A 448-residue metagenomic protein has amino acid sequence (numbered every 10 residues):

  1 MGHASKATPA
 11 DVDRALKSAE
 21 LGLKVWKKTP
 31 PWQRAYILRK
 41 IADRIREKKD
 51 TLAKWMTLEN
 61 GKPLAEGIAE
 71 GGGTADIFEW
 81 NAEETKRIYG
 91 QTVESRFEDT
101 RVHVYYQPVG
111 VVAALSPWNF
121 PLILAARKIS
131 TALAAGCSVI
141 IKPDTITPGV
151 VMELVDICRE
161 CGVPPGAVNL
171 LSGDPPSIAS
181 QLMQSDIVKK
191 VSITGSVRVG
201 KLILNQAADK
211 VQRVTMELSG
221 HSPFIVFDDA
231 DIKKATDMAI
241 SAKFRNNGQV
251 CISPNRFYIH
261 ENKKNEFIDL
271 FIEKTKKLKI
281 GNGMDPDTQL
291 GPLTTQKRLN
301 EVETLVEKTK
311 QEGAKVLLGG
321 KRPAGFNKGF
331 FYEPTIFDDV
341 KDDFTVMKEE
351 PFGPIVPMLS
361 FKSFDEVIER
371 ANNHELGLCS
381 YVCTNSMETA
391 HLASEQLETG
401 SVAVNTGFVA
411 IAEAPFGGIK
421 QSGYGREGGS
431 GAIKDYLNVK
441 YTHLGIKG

Functional and structural regions predicted by a protein language model:
M1-K6, V188, I225, K279 (+4 more regions): Conserved C-terminal structural/oligomerization subdomain of aldehyde/semialdehyde dehydrogenase
G2-Y89, D99: Glycine-rich loop-to-alpha-helix module at the N-terminal edge of alpha/beta enzyme cores
P9-V12, P31, K49, L64 (+5 more regions): Residues at or immediately preceding the N-termini of alpha-helices
L23, K27, A42-K49, A53 (+19 more regions): Structural signal for hydrophobic packing residues in well-ordered secondary-structure cores of soluble enzyme domains
R34, M56, F78, G136 (+9 more regions): Residue-level signal for inorganic ion chemistry
R46, G90-K234, F361: Rossmann-like NAD(P) dinucleotide-binding subdomain of oxidoreductase/dehydrogenase enzymes
W55-P63, V93-D99, S219, D285-G291: Short linear capping/connector segments at secondary-structure termini
R198-K341, V404: ALDH superfamily catalytic-core signature
